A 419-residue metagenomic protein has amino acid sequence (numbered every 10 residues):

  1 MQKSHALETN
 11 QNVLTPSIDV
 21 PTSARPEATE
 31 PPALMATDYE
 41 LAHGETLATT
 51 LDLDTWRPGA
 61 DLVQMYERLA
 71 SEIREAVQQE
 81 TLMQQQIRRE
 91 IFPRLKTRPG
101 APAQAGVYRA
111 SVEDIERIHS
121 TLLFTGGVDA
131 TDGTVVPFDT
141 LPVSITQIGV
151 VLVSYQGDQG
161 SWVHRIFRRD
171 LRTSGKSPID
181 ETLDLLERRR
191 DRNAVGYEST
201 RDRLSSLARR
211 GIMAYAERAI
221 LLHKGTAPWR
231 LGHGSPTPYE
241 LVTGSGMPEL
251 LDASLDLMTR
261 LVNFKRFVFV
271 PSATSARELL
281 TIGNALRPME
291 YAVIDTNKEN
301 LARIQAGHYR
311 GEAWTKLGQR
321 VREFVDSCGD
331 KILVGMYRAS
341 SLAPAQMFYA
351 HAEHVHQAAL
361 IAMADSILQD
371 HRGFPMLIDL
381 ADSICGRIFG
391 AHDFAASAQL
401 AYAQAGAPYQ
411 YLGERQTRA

Functional and structural regions predicted by a protein language model:
Q2-T121, G126, D180-A419: Long, contiguous domain-sized segments
V128-T131: Short hydrophobic beta-strand that contains or immediately precedes a catalytic carboxylate
T134, D170-L171, I220-H223: N-terminal low-complexity, intrinsically disordered segments
V136-R190: Acidic, metal-ligating active-site segments
